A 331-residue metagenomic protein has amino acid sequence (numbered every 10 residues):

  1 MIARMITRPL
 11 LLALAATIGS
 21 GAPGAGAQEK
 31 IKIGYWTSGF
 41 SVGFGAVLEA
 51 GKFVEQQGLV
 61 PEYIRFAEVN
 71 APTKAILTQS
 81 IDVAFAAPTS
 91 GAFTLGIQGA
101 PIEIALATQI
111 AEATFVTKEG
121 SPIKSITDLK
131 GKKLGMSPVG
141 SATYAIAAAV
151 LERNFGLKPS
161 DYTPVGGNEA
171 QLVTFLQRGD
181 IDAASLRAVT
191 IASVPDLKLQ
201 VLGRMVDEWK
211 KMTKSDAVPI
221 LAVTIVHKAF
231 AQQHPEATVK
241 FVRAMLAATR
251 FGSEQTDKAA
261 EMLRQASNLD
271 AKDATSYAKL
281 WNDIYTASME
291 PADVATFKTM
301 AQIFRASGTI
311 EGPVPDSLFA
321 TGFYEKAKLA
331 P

Functional and structural regions predicted by a protein language model:
M1-L11: Bacterial N-terminal signal peptides that target proteins for export
S20-A27: Sec/Tat signal peptide C-region and signal peptidase I cleavage site
Q28-G166, R178, D182-A188, L202: Short, glycine-/small- and polar/acidic-enriched structural segments that line small-molecule recognition paths
V42-G45, T73, A92, I126 (+11 more regions): Extracytoplasmic/secreted envelope proteins and their assembly/folding machinery, especially bacterial periplasmic
K52, Q56, V206-A217, D283-A292: Short, solvent-exposed loop/beta-turn-alpha elements that line the ligand-binding surface or hinge of extracytoplasmic
S90, Q171-Q265: Pocket-lining segment of extracytoplasmic ligand-binding domains
A231-I310: Secondary-structure end/capping motifs
A301-P331: Conserved C-terminal helix/tail region of periplasmic/extracytoplasmic solute-binding proteins
